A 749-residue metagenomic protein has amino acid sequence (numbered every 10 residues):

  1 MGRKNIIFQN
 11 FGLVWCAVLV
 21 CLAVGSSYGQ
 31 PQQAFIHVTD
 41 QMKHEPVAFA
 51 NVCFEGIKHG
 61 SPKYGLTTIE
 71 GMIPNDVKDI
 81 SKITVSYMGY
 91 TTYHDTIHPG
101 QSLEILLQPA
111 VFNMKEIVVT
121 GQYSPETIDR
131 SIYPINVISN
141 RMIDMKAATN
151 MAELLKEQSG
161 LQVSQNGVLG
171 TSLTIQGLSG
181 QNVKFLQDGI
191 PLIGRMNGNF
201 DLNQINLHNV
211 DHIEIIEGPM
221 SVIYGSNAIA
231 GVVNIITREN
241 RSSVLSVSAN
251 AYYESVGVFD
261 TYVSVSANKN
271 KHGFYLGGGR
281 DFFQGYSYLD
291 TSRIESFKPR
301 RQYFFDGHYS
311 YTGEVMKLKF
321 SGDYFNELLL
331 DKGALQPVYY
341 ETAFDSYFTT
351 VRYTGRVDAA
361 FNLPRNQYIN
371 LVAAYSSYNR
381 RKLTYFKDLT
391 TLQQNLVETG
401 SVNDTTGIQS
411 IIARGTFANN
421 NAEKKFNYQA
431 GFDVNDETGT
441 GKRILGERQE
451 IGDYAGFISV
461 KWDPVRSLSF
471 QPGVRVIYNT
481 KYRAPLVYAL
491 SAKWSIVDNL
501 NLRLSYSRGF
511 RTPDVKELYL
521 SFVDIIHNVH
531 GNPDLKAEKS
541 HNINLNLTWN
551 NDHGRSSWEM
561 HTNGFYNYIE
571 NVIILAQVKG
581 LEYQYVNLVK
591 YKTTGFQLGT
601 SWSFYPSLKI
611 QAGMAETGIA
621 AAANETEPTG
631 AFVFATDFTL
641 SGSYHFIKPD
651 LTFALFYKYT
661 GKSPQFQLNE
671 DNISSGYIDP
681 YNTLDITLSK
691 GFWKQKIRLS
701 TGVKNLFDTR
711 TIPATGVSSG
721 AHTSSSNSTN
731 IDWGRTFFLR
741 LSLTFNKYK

Functional and structural regions predicted by a protein language model:
T39-K43, A50-I57, K82-Y90, G100-D144 (+1 more regions): Short, acidic, small-residue-rich periplasmic hinge/interaction motif at the N-terminus of Gram-negative outer-membrane
P74-D76, V163, I190-E217, N532: Short acidic/polar hinge/loop motifs at secondary-structure boundaries that mediate gating or recognition
Q101-L106, M151-L154, T171-T174, L186 (+5 more regions): N-terminal periplasmic accessory domains that precede and gate Gram-negative outer-membrane beta-barrel machines
I135, A152-G194: Extracytoplasmic beta-strand/coil segments of soluble accessory domains associated with Gram-negative outer-membrane
F283-F304, V315-I369, Y375-Q409: Flexible loop and strand-edge segments within Gram-negative outer membrane beta-barrel domains
Y286, F510-R511, I610, G661-F666 (+1 more regions): C-terminal beta-signal and adjacent terminal beta-strands/loops of Gram-negative outer-membrane beta-barrel proteins
T342-N362, S495, N501, R508-Y568 (+5 more regions): Outer-membrane beta-barrel signature, preferentially recognizing the C-terminal barrel domain of Gram-negative
V465, M560, G564-Y568, N587-L668 (+1 more regions): Gram-negative outer-membrane beta-barrel transporters
